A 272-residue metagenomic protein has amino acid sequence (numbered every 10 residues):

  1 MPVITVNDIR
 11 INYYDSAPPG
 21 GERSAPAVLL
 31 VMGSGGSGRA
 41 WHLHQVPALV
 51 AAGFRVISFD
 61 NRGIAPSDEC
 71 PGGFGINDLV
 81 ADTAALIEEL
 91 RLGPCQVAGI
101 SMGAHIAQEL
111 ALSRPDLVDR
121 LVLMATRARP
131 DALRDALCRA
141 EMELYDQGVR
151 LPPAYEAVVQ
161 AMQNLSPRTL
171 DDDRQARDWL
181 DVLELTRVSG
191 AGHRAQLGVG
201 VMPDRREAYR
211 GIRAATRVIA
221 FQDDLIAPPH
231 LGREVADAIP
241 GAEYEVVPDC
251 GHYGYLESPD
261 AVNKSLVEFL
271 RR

Functional and structural regions predicted by a protein language model:
I9-D68: Conserved HGGG/HGGXW glycine-rich cap/lid loop of the alpha/beta-hydrolase fold
A51, I57-A98: Active-site loop/oxyanion-hole signature of alpha/beta-hydrolase fold enzymes
G99, G103, A107: Gly/Ala-rich beta-loop-alpha elbow adjacent to hydrolase catalytic centers
Q108, L112, D119-V149: Flexible "cap/lid" loop of the alpha/beta hydrolase fold
P153-V201, R206-A208: Conserved alpha/beta-hydrolase catalytic His-Asp/Glu region
I212, V218-A220: Short beta-strand/loop motif that positions the catalytic acidic residue of the alpha/beta-hydrolase fold
D223-A227: Acidic catalytic loop of the alpha/beta-hydrolase fold
A242-R272: Catalytic active-site module of serine/aspartate enzymes centered on a nucleophile-bearing elbow/loop
